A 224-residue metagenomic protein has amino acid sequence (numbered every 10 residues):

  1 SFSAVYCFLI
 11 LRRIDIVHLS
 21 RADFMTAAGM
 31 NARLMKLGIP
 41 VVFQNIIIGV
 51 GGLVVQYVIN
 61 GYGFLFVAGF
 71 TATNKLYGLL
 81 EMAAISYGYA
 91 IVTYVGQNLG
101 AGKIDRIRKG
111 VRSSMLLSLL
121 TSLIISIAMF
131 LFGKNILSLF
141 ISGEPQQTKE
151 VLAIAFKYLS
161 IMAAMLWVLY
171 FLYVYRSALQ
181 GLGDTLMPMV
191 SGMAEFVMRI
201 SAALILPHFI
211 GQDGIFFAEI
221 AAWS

Functional and structural regions predicted by a protein language model:
S1-G38, V95-A164, L206-S224: Short alpha-helical transmembrane segments in multi-pass integral membrane proteins
S1-V5, G88, M162-G181, M187-R199 (+1 more regions): Short runs within selected transmembrane alpha-helices of multi-pass transporters and secretion channels
S3-Y6, D23-V54, I59, L79 (+6 more regions): Hydrophobic faces of transmembrane alpha-helices in multi-pass small-molecule transporters and flippases across diverse
V5, L53, Y57, L79 (+3 more regions): Alpha-helical transmembrane segments of multipass membrane proteins
L37, G52-L53, Y89, F130-L131 (+2 more regions): A generic alpha-helix surface/boundary motif
V41, N45, L53, Y57 (+5 more regions): Transmembrane alpha-helix boundary and packing residues in multipass membrane permease domains and related
I46-L79, Q97, L137-Q146, I205-F209: Helix-terminus/linker motif at the lipid-water interface of multi-pass membrane proteins
G69-G133, L169-S191: Small-residue-rich hydrophobic transmembrane alpha-helices
